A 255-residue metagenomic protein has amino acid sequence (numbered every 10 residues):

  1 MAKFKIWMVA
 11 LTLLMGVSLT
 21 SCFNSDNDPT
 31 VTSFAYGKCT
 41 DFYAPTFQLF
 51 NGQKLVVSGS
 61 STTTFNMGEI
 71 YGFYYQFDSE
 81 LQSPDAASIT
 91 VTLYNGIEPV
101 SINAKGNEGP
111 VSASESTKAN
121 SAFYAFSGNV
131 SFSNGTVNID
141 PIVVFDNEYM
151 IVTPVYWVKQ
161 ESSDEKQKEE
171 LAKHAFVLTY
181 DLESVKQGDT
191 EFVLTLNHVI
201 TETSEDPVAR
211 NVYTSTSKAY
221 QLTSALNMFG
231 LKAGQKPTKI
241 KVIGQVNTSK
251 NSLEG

Functional and structural regions predicted by a protein language model:
M1-I6, A10-A44: Bacterial Sec-dependent N-terminal signal peptides
S33-G255: First exposed extracellular module after export/assembly in secreted or surface-exposed proteins
